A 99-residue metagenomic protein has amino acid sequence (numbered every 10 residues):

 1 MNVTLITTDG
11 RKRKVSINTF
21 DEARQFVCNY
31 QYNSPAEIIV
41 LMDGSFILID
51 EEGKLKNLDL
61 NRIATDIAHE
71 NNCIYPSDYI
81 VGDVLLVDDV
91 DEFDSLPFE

Functional and structural regions predicted by a protein language model:
M1-D21, Q25-F26, Y30, S34-E99: Detector for the mature cores of small, proteolytically processed and post-translationally modified peptide effectors
